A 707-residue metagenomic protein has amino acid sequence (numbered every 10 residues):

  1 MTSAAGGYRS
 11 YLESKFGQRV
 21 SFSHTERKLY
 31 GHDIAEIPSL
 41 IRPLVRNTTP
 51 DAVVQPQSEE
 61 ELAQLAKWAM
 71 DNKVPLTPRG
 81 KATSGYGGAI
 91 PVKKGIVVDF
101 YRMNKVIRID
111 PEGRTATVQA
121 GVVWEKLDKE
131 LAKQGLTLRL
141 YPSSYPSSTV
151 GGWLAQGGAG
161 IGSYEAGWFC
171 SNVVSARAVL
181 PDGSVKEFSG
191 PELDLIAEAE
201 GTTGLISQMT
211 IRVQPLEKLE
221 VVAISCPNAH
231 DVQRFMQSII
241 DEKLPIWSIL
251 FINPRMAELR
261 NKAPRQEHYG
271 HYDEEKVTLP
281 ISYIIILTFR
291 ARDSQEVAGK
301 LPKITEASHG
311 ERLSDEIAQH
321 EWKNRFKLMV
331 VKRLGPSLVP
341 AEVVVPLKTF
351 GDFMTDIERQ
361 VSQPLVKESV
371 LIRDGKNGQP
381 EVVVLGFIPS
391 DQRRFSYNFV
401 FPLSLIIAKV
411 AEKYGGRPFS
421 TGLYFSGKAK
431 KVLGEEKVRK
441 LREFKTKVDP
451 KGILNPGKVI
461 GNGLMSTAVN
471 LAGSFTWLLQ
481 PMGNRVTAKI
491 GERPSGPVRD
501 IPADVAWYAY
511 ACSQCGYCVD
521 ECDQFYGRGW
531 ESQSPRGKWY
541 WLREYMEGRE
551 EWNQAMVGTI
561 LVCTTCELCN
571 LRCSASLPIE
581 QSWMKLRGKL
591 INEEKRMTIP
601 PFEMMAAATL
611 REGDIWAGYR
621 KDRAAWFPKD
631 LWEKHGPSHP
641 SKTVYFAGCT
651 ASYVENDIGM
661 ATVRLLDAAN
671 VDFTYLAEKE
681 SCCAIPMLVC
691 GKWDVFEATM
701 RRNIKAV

Functional and structural regions predicted by a protein language model:
M1-K28: A charged N-terminal "starter" segment
F22-S39, Q233-I406, V410, T421-G422: C-terminal substrate-recognition/cap domain of FAD-linked oxidoreductases
T25-R27, G31-M103, L138: Glycine-rich N-terminal segment of FAD-binding domains in flavoprotein oxidoreductases, spanning the beta-loop-helix
G88-N104, A132-L136, A159-C170, M209-L216 (+4 more regions): A glycine- and small-aliphatic-rich helix-loop capping segment at beta-alpha/alpha-beta transitions that lines
K105-I252, I453-L454: FAD-binding subdomain of flavoenzyme oxidoreductases
Y424-R493: Activity-critical C-terminal alpha-helical subdomain
L478-D504, Q533-Q554, M660: Short, charged low-complexity linear segments at domain edges
A506-A509, W539-V707: Iron-sulfur-cluster electron-transfer modules
